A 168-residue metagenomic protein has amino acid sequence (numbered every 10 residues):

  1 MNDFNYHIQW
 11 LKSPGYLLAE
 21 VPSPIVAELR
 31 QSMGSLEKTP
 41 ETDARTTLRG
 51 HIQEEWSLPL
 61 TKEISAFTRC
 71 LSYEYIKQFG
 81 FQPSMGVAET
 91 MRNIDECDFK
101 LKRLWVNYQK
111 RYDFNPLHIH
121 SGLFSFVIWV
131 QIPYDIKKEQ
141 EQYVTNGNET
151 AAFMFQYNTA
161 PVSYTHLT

Functional and structural regions predicted by a protein language model:
M1-C97, R103-N115: Non-heme Fe(II)/2-oxoglutarate
L101, V127-V130, E139-Q142: OB-fold and OB-like single-stranded nucleic-acid-recognition modules and their adjacent interaction interfaces
Q109-D113, Q131-I136, A160-P161: Short, charged/polar surface micro-motifs in flexible loops or helix N-caps
F114-H120, K137-T145: Short histidine-centered beta-strand/loop micro-motifs that create catalytic or ligand/metal-coordination sites
I119-Y134: Short, conserved beta-strand element in jelly-roll/cupin
G147-T150: Short coil-to-beta strand junction motifs in C2/discoidin
T165-T168: Conserved small/polar residues in nucleotide/adenosyl-binding loops
